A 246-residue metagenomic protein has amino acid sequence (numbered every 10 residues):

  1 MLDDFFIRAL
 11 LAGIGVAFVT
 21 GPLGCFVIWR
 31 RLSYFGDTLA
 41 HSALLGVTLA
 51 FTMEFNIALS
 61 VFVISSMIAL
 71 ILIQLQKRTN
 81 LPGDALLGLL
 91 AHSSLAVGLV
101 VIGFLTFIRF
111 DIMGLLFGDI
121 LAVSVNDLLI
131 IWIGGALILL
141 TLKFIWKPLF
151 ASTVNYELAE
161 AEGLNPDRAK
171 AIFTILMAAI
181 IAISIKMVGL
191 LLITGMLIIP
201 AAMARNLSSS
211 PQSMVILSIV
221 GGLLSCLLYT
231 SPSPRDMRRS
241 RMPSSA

Functional and structural regions predicted by a protein language model:
M1-F18: Membrane-interfacial amphipathic/re-entrant helices at transmembrane-helix boundaries
I7-R8, T79, L87-K147: Transmembrane helix-bundle core of multi-pass membrane transporters and related energy-transducing complexes
L10-I14, A58-V63, L89, L128-I133 (+2 more regions): Hydrophobic alpha-helical transmembrane segments
I14, F18, P22, S66-I71 (+5 more regions): Generic alpha-helical transmembrane segments of integral inner-membrane proteins, especially permease/transport modules
F18, A40-S42, R168-A179, L191-P211 (+1 more regions): Hydrophobic alpha-helical segments embedded in the membrane of multi-pass proteins
C25-I108, A204-S218: Short loop segments and helix-boundary regions at transmembrane helix junctions of multi-pass inner-membrane proteins
L140-F173: Membrane-helix/interface signature in polytopic inner-membrane proteins
Y229-A246: Single conserved hydrophobic/aromatic residue that forms the stacking wall/gate of nucleotide- or nucleobase-binding
